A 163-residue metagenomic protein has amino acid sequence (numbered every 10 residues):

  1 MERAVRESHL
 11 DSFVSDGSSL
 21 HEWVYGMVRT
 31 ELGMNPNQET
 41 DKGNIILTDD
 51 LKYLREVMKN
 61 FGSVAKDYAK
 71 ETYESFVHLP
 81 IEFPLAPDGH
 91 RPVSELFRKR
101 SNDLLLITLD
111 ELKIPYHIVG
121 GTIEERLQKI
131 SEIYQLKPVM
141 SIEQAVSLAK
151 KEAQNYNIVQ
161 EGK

Functional and structural regions predicted by a protein language model:
M1-H9, V28, I81, Y134-P138 (+2 more regions): Generic secondary-structure transition motif, activating predominantly at the C-termini of alpha-helices
M1-T40: Conserved nucleotide-sensing/catalytic segment adjacent to the nucleotide-binding pocket in NTP-handling enzymes
S15-S19, T122, S141: Secondary-structure junction/capping motif
S19-E22, E82-P84, I123-E124: Short, solvent-exposed loop/turn segments at secondary-structure junctions
T30-G121, P138, Q144-L148: A glycine- and Lys/Arg-enriched "phosphate-lid" helix/loop adjacent to the NTP-binding pocket of small-molecule kinases
E124-M140: Two-component system phosphotransfer/interaction surface
I142-K163: PAPS-dependent sulfotransferase catalytic core
